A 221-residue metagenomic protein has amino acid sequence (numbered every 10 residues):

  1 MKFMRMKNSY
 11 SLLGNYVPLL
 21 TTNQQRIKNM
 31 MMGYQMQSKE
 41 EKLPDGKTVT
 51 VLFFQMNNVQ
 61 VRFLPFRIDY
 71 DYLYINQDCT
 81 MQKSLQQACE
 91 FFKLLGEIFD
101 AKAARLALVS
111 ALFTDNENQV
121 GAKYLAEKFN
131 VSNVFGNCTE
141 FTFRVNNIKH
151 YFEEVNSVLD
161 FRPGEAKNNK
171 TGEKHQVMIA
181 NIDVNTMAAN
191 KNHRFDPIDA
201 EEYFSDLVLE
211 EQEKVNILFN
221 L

Functional and structural regions predicted by a protein language model:
M1-I75: N-terminal low-complexity, intrinsically disordered segments
F3-M6, S11-Q25, N146-V158, R162 (+2 more regions): Terminal targeting/leader modules
V17-Q25, C79-M81, N118-G121, N192-I198: Short, conserved charged micro-motifs
M30, Y34, Q87-I98, L207-K214: Conserved short hydrophobic interaction patches
V51-L73, D160-A189: Amphipathic N-proximal alpha-helical interface segments
D71, I75-T114: Aromatic- and glycine-enriched beta-alpha-beta binding-site module
V109-N185: Aromatic/basic-lined ligand-recognition segments that form π-stacking hydrophobic pockets flanked by Lys/Arg to engage
H175-L221: Long, compositionally biased interface segments
